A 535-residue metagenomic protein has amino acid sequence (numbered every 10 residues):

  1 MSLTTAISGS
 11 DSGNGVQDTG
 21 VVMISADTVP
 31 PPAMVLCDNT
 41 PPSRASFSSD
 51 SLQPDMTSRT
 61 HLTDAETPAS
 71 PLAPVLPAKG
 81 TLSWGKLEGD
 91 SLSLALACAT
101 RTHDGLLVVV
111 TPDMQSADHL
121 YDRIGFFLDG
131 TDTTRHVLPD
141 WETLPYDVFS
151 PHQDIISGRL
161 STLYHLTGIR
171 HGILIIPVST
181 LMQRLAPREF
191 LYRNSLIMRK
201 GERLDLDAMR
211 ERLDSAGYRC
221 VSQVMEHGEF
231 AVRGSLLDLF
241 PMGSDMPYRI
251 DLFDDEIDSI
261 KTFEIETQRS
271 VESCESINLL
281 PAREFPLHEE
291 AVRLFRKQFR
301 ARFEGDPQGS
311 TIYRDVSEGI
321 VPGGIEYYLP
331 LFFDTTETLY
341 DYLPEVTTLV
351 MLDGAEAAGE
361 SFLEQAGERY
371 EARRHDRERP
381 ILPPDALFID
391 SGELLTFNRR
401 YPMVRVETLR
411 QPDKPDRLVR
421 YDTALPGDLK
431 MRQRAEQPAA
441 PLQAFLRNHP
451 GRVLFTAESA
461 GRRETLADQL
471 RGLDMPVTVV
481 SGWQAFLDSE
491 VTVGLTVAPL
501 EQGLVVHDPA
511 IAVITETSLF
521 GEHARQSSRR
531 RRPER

Functional and structural regions predicted by a protein language model:
S2-G13, S25, C37-S51: Low-acidity, Ser/Thr- and Arg-rich intrinsically disordered low-complexity segments
P30-A33, C37: Residues at the start of alpha-helices and the adjacent loop-to-helix junctions
S51-R535: ASCE RecA-like P-loop NTPase motor cores that couple ATP hydrolysis to mechanical translocation on nucleic acids
